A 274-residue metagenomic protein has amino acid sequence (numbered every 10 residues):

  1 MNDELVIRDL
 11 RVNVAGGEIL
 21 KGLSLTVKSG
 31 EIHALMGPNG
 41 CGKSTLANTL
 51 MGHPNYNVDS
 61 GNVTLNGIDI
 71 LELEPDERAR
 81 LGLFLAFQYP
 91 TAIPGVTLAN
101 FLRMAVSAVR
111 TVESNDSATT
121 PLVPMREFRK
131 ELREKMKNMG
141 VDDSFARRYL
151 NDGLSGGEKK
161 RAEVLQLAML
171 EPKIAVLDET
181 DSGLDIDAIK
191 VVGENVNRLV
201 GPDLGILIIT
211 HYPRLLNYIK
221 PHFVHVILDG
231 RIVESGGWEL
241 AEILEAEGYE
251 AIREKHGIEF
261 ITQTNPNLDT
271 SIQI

Functional and structural regions predicted by a protein language model:
L5-I7, L20-G22: Conserved structural motif at the start of ABC-family nucleotide-binding domains
M36-P38: The feature captures the beta-strand-to-loop junction immediately N-terminal to the Walker
N62-R78, N151: ABC ATPase NBD Q-loop/coupling interface
T91-K173: ABC-family P-loop ATPase nucleotide-binding domains
V176-T180, D187: Walker B catalytic motif
I189-P202: Helical segment within the ABC ATPase nucleotide-binding domain
I227, R231-E254: Conserved beta-strand-loop-alpha-helix hinge in the C-terminal portion of ABC ATPase nucleotide-binding domains
